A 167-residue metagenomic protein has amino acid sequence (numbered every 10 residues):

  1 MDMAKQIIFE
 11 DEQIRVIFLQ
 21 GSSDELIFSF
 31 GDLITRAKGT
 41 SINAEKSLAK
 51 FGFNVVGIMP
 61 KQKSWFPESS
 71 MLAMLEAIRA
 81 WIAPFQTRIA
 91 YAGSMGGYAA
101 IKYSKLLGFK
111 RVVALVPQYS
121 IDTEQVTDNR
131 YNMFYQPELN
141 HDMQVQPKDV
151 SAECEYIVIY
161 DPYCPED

Functional and structural regions predicted by a protein language model:
D2-G52, S64, V158: Short, surface-exposed "cap/lid" segments of acyl-processing enzymes
A37-K38, F66, Y163-D167: Short, charged/polar "capping" segments at the starts of alpha-helices and the immediately preceding loops
G52-M59: A fold-wide structural signal in alpha/beta-hydrolase
K61-Q86: Helix-loop module immediately N-terminal to the HCX5R catalytic loop in PTP-like cysteine phosphatase domains
A83-M95: Alpha/beta-hydrolase fold nucleophile elbow
A92-L106: Glycine-rich nucleophile elbow surrounding the catalytic serine of serine-hydrolase chemistry
A114-T123, P162: Active-site nucleophile loop of the alpha/beta-hydrolase fold
N129-D167: The feature captures the conserved acid-bearing segment of alpha/beta-hydrolase catalytic domains
